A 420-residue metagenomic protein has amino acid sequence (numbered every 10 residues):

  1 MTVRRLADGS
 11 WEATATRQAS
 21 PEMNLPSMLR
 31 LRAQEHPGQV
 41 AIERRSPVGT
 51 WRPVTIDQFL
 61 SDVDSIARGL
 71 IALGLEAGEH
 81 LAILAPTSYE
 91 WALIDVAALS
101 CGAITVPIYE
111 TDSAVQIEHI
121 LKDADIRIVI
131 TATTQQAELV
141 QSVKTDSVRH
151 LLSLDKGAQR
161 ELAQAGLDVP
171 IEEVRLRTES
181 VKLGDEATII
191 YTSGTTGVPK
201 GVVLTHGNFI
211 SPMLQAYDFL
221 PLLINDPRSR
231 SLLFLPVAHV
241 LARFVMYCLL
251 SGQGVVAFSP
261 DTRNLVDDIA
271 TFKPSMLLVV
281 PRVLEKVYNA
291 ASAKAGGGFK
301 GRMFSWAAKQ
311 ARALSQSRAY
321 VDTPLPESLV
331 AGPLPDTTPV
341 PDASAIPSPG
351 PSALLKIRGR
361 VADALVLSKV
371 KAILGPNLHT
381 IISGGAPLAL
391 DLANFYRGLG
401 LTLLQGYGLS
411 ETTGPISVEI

Functional and structural regions predicted by a protein language model:
L6, V48, Q135-L183, A291-K369: ANL superfamily adenylate-forming
P37-V40, I171-Y191, V198, I224-R230: Conserved pre-ATP/AMP-binding loop-to-beta segment of ANL
G38, I42-V96, S113-E118, G207: Conserved AMP-binding/adenylate-forming core of the ANL superfamily
P53-D57, A187-M213: Conserved AMP-binding A3 loop
A67, H80, P86-V106, E110-A114 (+4 more regions): A short helix-loop-beta submotif of the ANL/AMP-binding
L73, S100-Q164, L176: Structural core segment of the AMP-binding/adenylate-forming
E79, D95, E110-S142, P212-L232 (+2 more regions): Conserved ATP-dependent adenylate/AMP-binding module captured primarily in the ANL superfamily
I210-R230, V237-L329, D342, S348-R360 (+1 more regions): Conserved AMP-binding/adenylation subdomain of ANL enzymes
